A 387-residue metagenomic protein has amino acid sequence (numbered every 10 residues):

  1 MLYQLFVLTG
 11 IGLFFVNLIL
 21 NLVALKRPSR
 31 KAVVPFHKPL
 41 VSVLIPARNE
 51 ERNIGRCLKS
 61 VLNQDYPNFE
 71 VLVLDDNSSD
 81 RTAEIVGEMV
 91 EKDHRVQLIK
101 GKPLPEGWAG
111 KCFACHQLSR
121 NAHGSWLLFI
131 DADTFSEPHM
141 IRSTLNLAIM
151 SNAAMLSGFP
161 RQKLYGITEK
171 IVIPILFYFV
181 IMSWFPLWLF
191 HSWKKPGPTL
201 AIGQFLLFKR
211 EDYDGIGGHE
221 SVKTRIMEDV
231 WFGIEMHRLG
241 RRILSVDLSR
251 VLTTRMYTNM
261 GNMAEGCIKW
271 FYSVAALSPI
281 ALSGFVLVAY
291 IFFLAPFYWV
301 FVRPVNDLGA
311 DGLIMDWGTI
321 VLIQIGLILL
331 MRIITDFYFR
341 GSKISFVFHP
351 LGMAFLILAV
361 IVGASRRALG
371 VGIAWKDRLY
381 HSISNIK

Functional and structural regions predicted by a protein language model:
M1-H37, I173-P174, P186, L356: N-terminal membrane-anchoring/stem segments of glycan-assembly enzymes
V23-A32, E50-N63: Short, well-formed alpha-helical segments that are part of the catalytic scaffolds of diverse glycosyltransferases
P35, L282-G370: Membrane-embedded multi-pass helical conduit in multi-pass membrane proteins, especially envelope-biosynthetic
P39-S42, E70: Cell-envelope/extracellular polymer assembly enzymes that use nucleotide-activated donors
L58-P105: Acidic donor-binding segment of Leloir-type glycosyltransferases
R81, A132-L147: Acidic donor-binding/catalytic loop of UDP-sugar-dependent glycosyltransferases, especially processive GT2
I99-R120, S143, L147-G215, F271 (+1 more regions): Long helical/loop segments within the catalytic core of UDP-sugar-dependent glycosyltransferases, especially the large
A148, M155-V180, E211-D214, H219-A281 (+3 more regions): Catalytic donor/gating beta->alpha subdomain of glycosyltransferases that bind UDP-sugars
